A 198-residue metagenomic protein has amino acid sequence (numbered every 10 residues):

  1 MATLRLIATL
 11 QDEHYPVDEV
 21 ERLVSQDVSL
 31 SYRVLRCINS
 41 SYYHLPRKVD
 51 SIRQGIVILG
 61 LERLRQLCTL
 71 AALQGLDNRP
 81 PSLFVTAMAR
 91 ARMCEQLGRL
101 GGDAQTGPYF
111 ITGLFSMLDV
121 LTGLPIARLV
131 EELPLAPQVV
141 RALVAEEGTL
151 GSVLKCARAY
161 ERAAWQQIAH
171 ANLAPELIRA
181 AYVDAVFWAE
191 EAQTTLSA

Functional and structural regions predicted by a protein language model:
M1-A198: Conserved alpha-helical "signature site" that marks functionally important helical segments or helix/loop junctions
